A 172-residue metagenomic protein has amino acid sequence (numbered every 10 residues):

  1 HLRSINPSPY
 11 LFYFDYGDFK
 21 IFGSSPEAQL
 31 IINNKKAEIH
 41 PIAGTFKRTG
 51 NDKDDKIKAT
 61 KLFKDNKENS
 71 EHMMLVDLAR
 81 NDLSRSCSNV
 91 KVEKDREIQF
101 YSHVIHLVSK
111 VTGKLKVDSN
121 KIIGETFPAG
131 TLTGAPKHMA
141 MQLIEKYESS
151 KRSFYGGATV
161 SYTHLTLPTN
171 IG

Functional and structural regions predicted by a protein language model:
H1-L165: Extended alpha-helical targeting/anchoring segments, especially N-terminal organellar/secretory targeting helices
H164-G172: Single conserved hydrophobic/aromatic residue that forms the stacking wall/gate of nucleotide- or nucleobase-binding
